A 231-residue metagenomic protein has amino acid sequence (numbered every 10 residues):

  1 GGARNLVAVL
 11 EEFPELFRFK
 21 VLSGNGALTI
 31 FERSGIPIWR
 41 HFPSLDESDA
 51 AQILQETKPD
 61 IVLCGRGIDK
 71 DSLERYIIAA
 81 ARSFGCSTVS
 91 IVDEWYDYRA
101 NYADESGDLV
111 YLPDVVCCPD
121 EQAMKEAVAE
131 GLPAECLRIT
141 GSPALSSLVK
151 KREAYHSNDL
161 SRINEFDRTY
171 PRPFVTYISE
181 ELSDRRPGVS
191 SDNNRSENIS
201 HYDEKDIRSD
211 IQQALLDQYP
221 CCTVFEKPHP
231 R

Functional and structural regions predicted by a protein language model:
G1-K151: Active-site and donor-binding regions of nucleotide-sugar-utilizing enzymes
L6, D49-A50, D159-I163, I211-L215: Generic hydrophobic alpha-helical segments
V9-F13, V189-C222: Short hydrophobic signal-anchor/transmembrane segments that target glycosyltransferases and glycosylation machinery
L22-R40, I178, I207-R231: Catalytic donor nucleotide-activated moiety binding site of glycosyltransferases and closely related
G35, G107, N158-L160, P220: Intrinsic-disorder/low-complexity loop/linker signature
P43-S44, K70-D71, H156, E204-S209: A conditional alpha-helix N-cap/helix-loop micro-motif detector
A80, N164-D167, L216: Alpha-helix termini
L112-D203, P230: A nucleotide-sugar donor-handling region in carbohydrate enzymes
